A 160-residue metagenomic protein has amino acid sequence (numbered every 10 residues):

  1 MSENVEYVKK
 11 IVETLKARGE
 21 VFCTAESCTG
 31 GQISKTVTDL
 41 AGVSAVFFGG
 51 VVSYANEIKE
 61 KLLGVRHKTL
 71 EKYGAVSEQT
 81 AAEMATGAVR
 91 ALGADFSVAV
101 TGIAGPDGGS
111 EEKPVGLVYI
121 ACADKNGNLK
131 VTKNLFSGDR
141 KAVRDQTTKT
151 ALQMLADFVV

Functional and structural regions predicted by a protein language model:
M1-V160: Short alpha-helical segments enriched in small residues
